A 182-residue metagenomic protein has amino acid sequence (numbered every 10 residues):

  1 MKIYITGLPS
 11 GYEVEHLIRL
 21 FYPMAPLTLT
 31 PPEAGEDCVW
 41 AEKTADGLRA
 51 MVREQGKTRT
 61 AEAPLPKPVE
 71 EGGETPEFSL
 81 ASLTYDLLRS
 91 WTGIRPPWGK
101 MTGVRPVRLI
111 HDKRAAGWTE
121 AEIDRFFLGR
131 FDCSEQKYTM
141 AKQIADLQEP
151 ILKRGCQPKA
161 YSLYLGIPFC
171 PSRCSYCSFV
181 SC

Functional and structural regions predicted by a protein language model:
M1-P26: Short, charged N-terminal beta->alpha structural module
Y12, P76, P97-T102: Structural motif
I18, M24-G73, E77-A81: Short, well-ordered secondary-structure micro-motifs within conserved domains or adaptor modules
E74-R95: Accessory, often N-terminal, substrate/partner-engagement and coupling regions that sit outside the core NTP/cofactor
S79, K100-P106, G117-T119: Short acidic alpha-helix initiation/capping motifs at coil-to-helix transition points, especially at protein N-termini
L88-R95, A115-L163: N-terminal [4Fe-4S]-dependent radical SAM core
P158-C182: Canonical Radical SAM [4Fe-4S] cluster-binding loop centered on the CxxxCxxC motif and its immediate flanking residues
